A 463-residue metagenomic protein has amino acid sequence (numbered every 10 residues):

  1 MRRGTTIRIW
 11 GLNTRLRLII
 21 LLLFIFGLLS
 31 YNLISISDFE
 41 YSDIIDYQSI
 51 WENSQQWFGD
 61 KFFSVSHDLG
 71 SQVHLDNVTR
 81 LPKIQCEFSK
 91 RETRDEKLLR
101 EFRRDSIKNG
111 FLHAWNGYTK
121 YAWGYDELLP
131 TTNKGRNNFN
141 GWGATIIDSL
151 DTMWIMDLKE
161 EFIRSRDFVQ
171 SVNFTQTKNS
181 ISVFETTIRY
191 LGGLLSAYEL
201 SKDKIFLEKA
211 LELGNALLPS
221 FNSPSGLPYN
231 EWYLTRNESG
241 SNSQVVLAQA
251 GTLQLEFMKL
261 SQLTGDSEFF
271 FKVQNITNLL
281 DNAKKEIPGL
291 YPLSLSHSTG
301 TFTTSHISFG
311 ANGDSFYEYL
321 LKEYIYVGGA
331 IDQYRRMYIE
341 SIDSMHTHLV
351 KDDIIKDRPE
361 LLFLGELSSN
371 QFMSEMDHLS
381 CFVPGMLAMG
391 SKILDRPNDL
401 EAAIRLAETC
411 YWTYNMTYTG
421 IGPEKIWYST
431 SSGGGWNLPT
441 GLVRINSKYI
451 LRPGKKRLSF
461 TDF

Functional and structural regions predicted by a protein language model:
R2-F463: Glycan-recognition and catalytic cores of secretory/periplasmic carbohydrate-active enzymes
